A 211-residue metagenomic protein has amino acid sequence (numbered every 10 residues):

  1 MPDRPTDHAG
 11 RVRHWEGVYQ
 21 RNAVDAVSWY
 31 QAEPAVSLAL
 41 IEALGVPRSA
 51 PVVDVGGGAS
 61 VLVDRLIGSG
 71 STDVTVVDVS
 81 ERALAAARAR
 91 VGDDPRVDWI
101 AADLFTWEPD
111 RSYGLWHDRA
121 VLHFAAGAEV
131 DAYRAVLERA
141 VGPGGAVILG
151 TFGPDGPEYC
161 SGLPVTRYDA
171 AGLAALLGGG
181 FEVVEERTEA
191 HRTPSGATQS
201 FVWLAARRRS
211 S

Functional and structural regions predicted by a protein language model:
M1-R111, A125-A140, G145-S211: Class I (Rossmann-like) S-adenosyl-L-methionine-dependent methyltransferase catalytic domain, capturing the SAM-binding
G114: Conserved acidic residues
H117: A conserved beta-strand element that flanks and buttresses the S-adenosyl-L-methionine
A120-F124: Short catalytic micro-motifs in class I SAM-dependent methyltransferases
